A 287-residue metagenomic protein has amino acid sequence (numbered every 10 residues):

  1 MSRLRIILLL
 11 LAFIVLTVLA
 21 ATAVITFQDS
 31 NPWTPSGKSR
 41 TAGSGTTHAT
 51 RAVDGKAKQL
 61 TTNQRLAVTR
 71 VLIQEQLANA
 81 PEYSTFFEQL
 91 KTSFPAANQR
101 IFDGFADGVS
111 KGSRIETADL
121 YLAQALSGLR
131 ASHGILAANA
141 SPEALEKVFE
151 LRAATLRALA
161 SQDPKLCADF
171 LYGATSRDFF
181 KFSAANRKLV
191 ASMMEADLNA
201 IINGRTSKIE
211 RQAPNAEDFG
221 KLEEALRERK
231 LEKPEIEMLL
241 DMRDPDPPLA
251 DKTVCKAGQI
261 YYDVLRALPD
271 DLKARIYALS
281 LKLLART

Functional and structural regions predicted by a protein language model:
M1-I7: Short, low-complexity patches enriched in S/T/P/G
L8-A23: Hydrophobic membrane-insertion alpha-helices, especially the h-region of bacterial N-terminal signal peptides
A21-P35: Hydrophobic single-pass membrane-insertion segments
P32-L171: N-terminal Sec/ER secretory leader and immediately downstream segment of secreted/extracellular precursors
T62, T69-L77, K91, A138-L145 (+7 more regions): Aliphatic-rich, non-membrane protein domains
R130-A153, A160-P164, S183-N186, M194 (+3 more regions): Residues that cap or delimit alpha-helices
A153-R243: Extended amphipathic alpha-helical interaction segments
A225-T287: A cross-kingdom marker for long, charged
